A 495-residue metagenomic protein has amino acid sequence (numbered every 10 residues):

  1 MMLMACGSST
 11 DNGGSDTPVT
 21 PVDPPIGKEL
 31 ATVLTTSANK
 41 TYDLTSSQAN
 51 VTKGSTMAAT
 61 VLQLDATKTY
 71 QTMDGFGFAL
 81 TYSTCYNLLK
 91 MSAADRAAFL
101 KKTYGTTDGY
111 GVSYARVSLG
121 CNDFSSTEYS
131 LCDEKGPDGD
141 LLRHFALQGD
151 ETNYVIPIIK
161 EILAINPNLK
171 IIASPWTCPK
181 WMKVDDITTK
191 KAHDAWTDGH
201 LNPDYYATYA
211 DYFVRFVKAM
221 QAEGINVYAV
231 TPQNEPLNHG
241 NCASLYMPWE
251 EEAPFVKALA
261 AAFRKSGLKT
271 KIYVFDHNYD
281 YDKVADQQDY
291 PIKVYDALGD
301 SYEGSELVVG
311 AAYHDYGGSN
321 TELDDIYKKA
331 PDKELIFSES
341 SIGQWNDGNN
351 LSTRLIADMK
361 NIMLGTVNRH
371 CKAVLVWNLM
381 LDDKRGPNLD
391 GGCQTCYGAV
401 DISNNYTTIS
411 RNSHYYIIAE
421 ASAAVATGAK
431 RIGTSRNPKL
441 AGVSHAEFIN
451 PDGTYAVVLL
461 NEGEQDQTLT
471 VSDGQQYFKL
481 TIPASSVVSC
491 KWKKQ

Functional and structural regions predicted by a protein language model:
M2-G27: Bacterial Sec-dependent N-terminal signal peptides
C6, C85, C121, C132 (+5 more regions): Generic recognition of cysteine residues
P24-T60, I171-A173, A210-Y228, P236-Q495: Substrate-binding and catalytic surfaces of secreted/luminal carbohydrate-active proteins
L44-V227, A253, K257: N-terminal catalytic cores of secreted or lumenal carbohydrate-active enzymes
A79, S118, Q233, H314 (+1 more regions): Conserved residues at the C-terminal ends of beta-strands
P179, T231, N412: Residue-level signal for threonine
